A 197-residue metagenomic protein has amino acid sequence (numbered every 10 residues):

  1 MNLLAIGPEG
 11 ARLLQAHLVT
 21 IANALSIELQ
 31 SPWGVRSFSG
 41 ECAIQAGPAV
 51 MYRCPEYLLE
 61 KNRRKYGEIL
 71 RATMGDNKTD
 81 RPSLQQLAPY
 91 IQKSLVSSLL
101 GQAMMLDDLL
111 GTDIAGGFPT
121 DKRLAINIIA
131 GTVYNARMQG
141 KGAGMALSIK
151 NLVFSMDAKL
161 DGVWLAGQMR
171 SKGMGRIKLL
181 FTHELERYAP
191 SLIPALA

Functional and structural regions predicted by a protein language model:
M1-A197: RNA-interacting cores
